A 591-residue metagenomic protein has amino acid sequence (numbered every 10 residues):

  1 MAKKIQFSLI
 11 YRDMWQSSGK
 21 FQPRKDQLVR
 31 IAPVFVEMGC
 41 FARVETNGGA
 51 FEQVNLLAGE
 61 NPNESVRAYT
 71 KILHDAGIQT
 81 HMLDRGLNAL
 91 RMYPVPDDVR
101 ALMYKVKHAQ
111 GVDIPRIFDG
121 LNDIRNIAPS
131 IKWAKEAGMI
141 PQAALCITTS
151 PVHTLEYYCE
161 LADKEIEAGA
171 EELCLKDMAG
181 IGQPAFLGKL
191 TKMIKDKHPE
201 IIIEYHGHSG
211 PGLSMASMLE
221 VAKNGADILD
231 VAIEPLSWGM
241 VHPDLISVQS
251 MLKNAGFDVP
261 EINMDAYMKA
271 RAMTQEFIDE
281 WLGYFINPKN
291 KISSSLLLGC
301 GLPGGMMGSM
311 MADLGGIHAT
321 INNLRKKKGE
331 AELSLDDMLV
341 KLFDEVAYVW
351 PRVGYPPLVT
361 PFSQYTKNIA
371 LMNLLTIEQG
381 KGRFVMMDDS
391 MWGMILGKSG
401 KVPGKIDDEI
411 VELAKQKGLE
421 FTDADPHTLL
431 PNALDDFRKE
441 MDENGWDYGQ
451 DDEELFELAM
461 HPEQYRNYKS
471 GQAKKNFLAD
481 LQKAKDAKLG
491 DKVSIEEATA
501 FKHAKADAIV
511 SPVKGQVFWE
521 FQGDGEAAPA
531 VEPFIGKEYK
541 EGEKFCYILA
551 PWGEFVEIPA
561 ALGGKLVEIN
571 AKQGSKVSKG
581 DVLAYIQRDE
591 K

Functional and structural regions predicted by a protein language model:
M14, I117, L173, G225 (+2 more regions): Conserved, mostly hydrophobic/aromatic
P33, G48-D163, G180-Q183: Active-site beta->alpha loop and helix N-cap motifs at the rims of alpha/beta catalytic domains
V36-V54, I292-L297, G301-D507: Terminal or standalone catalytic/regulatory effector modules within metabolic enzymes and repeat proteins
I117, D177, N224-P243: Glycine-rich phosphate-binding active-site loops on the catalytic face of alpha/beta enzymes
H153-E165, P211-D227: Catalytic cores of alpha/beta
S237-I262, K269: C-terminal helical cap(s) of enzyme catalytic domains, especially alpha/beta-barrels
V493-Y547, E554-E557, G563: Acidic, low-complexity mobile loops and tails
E532, E568-N570: Exposed loop and linker-edge segments at protein-protein interfaces
